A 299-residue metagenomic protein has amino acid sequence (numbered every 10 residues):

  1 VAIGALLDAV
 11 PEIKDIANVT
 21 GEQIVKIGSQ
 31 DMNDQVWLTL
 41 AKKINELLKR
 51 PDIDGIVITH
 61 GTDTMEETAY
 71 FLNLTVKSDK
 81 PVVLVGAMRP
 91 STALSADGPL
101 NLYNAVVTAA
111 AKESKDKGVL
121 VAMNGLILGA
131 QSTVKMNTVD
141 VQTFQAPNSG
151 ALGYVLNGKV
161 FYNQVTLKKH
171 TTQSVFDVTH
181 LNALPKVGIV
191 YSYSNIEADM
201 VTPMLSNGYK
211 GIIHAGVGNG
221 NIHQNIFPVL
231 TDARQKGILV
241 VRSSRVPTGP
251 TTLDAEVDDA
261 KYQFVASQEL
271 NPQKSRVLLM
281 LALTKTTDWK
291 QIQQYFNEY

Functional and structural regions predicted by a protein language model:
V1-A2, T64, Y70-V83, G98-N104 (+2 more regions): A glycine- and small-aliphatic-rich helix-loop capping segment at beta-alpha/alpha-beta transitions that lines
V1-L47, P228: ATP/NTP phosphate-donor binding region
V1-V10, A110, A122, L239: N-terminal phosphate-binding or glycine-rich loops at protein starts, especially the Walker A/P-loop of NTPases
A2-I13, G129-G211, N219, E298-Y299: Accessory alpha-helical/coil subdomains and C-terminal extensions that flank or cap enzyme catalytic cores
R50-M65, N207-N219: Short acidic, glycine-rich surface-loop motifs adjacent to enzyme active sites
I58-K80, I222-T231: Short Gly/Thr/Asp-enriched flexible loops that form oxyanion-binding sites at enzyme active sites
L84-N157: Internal gly/pro-rich beta-alpha loop/helix module that stabilizes soluble enzyme cofactors or their anionic handles
N219-Y299: C-terminal non-catalytic interaction/assembly regions of soluble proteins
